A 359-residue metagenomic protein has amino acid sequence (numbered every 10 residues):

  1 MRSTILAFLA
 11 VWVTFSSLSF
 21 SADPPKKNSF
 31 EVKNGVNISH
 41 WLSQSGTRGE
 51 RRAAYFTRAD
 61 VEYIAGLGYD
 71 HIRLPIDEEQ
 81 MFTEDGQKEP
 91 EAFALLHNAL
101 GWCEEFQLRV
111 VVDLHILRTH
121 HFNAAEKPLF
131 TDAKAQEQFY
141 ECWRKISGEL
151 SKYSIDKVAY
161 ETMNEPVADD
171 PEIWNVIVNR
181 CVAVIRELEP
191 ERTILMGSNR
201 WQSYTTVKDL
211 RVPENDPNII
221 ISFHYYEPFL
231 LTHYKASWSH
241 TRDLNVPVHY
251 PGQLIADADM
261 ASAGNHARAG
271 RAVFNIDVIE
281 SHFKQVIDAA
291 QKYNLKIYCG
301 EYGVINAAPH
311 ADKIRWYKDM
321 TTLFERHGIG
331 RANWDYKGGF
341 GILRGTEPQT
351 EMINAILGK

Functional and structural regions predicted by a protein language model:
M1-A7: Positively charged n-region of N-terminal signal peptides that target proteins for export
A7-S16: Bacterial N-terminal signal peptides
F20-H71, G86, A289, A355: N-terminal carbohydrate-binding accessory modules
R52-Y55, A59-H71, Q87-I116, N123-A159 (+2 more regions): An active-site-proximal structural segment forming one wall of the substrate-binding cleft that immediately precedes
I76-P90: Glycine-rich, proline-tolerant flexible connector loops at the mouths of alpha/beta enzymes
A133-V273, E280-V304, R326-I329: Active-site region of glycoside hydrolase catalytic domains
A308-K359: Aromatic-rich peripheral "rim/lid" segments of glycoside hydrolase catalytic domains that contact and position glycan
